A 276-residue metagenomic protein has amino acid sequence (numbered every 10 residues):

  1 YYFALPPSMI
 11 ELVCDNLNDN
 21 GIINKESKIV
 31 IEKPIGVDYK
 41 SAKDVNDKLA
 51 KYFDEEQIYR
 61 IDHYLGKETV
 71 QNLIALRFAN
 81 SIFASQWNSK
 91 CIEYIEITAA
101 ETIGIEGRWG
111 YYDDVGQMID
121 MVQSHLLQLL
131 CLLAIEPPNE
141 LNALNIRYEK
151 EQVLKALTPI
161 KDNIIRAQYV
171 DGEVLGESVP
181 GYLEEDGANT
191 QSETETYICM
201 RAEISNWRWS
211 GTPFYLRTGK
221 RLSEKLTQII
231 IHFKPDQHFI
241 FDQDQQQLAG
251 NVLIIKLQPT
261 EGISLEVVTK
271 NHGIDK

Functional and structural regions predicted by a protein language model:
Y2-K276: Secretory/organelle targeting and membrane-embedding segments
